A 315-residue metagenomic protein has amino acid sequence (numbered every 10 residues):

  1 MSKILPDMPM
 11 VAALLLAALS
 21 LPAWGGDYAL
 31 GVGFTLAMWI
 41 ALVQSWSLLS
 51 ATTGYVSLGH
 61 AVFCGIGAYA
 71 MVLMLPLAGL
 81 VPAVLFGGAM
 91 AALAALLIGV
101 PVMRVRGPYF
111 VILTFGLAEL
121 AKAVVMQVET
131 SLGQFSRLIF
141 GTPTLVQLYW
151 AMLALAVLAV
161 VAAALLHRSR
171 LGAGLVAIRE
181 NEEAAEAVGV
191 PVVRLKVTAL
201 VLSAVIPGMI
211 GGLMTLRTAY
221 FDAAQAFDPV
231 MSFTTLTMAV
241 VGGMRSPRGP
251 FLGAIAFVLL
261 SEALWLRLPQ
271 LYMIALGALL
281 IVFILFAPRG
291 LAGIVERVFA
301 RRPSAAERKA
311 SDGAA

Functional and structural regions predicted by a protein language model:
M1-A315: Transmembrane alpha-helices and adjacent helix-loop boundaries
